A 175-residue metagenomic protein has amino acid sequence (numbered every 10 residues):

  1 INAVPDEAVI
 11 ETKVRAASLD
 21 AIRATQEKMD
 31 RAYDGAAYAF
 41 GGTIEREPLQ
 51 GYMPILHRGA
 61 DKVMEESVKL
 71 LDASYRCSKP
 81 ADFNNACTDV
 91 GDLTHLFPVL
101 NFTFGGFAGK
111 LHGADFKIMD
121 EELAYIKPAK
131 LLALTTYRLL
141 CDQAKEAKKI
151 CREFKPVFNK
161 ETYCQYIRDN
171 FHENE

Functional and structural regions predicted by a protein language model:
I1-E175: Metal-dependent amide/peptide-bond hydrolase catalytic core, centered on the "pita-bread" metallohydrolase fold
